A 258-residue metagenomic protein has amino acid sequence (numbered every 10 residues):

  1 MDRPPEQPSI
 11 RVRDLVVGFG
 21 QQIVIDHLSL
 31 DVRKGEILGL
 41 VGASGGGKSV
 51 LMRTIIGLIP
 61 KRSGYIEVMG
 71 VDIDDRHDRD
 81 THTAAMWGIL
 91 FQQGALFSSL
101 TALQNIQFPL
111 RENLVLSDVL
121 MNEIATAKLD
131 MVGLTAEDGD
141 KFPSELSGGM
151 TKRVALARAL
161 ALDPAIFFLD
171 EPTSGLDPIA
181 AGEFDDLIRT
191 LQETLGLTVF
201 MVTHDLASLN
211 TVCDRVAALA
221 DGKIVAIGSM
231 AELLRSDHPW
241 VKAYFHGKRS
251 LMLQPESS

Functional and structural regions predicted by a protein language model:
V41-A43: The feature captures the beta-strand-to-loop junction immediately N-terminal to the Walker
I56: Helix-to-loop junction immediately C-terminal to a conserved catalytic motif
I73-G88, L233-D237: ABC ATPase NBD coupling module
V119-E137: Conserved ABC ATPase "signature" region
F142-L146, M150: Conserved ABC ATPase signature
D163: Conserved catalytic motifs of ABC-family nucleotide-binding domains
F167-D170: Catalytic Walker B motif of ABC-type/P-loop ATPase nucleotide-binding domains
